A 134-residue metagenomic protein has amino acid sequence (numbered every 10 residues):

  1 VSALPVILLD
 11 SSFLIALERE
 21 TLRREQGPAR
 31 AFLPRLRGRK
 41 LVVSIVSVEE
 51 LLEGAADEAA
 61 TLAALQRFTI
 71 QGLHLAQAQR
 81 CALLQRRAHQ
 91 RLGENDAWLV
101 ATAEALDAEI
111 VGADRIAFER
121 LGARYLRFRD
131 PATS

Functional and structural regions predicted by a protein language model:
V1-V43, L52-A63, A132-S134: Short, well-structured N-terminal submotif of metal-dependent ribonuclease cores
V1-V6, V100, E104-S134: Acidic, PIN/NYN-like endoribonuclease modules and their adjacent C-terminal/linker elements
S11, I45, L75, N95-A97: Conserved glycosyltransferase catalytic-site signature
L14, V48-L51, A117-F118: A generic structural signal for short hydrophobic patches within well-formed alpha-helices
R37-L41, R67-T69, E104-E109: Short active-site oxyanion
V42-S44, L51, A108-G112: Short, hydrophobic beta-strand segments that form beta-sheet elements in well-ordered domains
S47-E50, F68-A88: Acidic catalytic patch
